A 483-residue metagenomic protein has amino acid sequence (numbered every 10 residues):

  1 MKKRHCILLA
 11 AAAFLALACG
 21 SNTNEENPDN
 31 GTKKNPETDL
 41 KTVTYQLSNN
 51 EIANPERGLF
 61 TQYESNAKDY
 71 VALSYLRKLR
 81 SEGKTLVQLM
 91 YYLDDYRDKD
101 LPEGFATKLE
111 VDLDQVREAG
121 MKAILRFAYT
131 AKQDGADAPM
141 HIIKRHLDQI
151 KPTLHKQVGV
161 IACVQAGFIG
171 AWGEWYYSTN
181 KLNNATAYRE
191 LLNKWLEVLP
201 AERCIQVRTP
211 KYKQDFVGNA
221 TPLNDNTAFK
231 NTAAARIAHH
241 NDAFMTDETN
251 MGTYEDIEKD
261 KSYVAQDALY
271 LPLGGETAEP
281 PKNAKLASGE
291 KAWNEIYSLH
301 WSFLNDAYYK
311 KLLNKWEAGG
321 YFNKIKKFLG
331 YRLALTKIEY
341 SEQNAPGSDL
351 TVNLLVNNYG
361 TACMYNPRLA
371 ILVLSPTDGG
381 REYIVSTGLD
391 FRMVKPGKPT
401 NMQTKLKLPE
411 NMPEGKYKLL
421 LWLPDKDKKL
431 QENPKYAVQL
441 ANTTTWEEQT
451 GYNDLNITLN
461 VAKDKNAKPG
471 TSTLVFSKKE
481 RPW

Functional and structural regions predicted by a protein language model:
M1-D39: Bacterial Sec-dependent N-terminal signal peptides
P28, N323-W483: Extracellular/luminal regions of secreted and cell-surface proteins that mediate adhesion/ECM remodeling
G31-L86, M90-Y92: Boundary/entry segment of secreted carbohydrate-active catalytic domains
A72-T130, M140-I143: Aromatic-lined substrate-binding rim segments of carbohydrate-active enzymes
Q88-Y92, I124-A128, Q165-G167, Q206-R208 (+1 more regions): A cross-family glycoside hydrolase active-site/sugar-binding cleft signature
F105-K122, D137-Q165, A185-V198: An active-site-proximal structural segment forming one wall of the substrate-binding cleft that immediately precedes
C163-Q165, E174, S178-Y309: Catalytic-core regions of glycoside hydrolase
S288-Y340: Catalytic cores of secreted or luminal carbohydrate-active enzymes
